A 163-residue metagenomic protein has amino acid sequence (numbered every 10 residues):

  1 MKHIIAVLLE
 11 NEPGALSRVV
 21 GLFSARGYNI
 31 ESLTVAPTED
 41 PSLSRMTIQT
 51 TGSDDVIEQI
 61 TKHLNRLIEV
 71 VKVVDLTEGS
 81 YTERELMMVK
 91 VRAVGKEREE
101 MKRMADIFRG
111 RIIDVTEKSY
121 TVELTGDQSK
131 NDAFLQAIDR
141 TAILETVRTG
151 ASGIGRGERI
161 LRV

Functional and structural regions predicted by a protein language model:
M1-R45, Q49-V163: Long, contiguous binding/interaction regions
